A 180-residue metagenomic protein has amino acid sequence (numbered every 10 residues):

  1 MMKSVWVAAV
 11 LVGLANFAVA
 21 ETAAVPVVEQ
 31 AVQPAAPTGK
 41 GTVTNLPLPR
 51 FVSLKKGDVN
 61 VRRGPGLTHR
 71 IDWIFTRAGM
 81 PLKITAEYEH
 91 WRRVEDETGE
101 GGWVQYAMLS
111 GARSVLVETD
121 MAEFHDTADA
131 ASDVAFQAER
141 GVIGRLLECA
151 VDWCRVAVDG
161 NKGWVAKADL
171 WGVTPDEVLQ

Functional and structural regions predicted by a protein language model:
M1-V7: Bacterial N-terminal signal peptides that target proteins for export
W6, P65-G66: Sequence-pattern detector for short linear motifs and compositional/periodic biases rather than a specific fold
V7-A8, A18: Cleavable N-terminal signal peptides
V12-G13, A122: Repetitive helical segments and hydrophobic/amphipathic motifs
G13-A20: N-terminal signal peptide c-region/cleavage motif recognized by signal peptidases
T22-R63, I74-A78, T85-Y88, E95-E100 (+5 more regions): SH3-family beta-barrel domains
